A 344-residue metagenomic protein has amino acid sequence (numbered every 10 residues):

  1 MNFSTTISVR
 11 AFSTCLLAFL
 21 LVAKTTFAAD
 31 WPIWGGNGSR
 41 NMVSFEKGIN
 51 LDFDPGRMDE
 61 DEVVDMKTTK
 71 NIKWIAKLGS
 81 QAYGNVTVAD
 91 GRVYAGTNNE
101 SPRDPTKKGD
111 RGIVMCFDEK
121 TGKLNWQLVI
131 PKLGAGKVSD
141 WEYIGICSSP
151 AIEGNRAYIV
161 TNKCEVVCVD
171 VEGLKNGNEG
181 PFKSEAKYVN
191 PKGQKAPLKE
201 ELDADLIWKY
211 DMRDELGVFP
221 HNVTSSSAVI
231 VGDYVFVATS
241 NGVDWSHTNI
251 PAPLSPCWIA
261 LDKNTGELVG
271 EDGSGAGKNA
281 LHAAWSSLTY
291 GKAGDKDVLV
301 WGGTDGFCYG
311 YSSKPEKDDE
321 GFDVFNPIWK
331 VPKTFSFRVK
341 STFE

Functional and structural regions predicted by a protein language model:
M1-C15: Bacterial N-terminal signal peptides that target proteins for export
S8-R10, A23, V64-D65: N-terminal non-cleavable signal-anchor helices
S13-K24: Bacterial N-terminal signal peptides
F27-E344: Noncatalytic, solvent-exposed loop/strand surfaces of beta-propeller-type extracellular/periplasmic domains
